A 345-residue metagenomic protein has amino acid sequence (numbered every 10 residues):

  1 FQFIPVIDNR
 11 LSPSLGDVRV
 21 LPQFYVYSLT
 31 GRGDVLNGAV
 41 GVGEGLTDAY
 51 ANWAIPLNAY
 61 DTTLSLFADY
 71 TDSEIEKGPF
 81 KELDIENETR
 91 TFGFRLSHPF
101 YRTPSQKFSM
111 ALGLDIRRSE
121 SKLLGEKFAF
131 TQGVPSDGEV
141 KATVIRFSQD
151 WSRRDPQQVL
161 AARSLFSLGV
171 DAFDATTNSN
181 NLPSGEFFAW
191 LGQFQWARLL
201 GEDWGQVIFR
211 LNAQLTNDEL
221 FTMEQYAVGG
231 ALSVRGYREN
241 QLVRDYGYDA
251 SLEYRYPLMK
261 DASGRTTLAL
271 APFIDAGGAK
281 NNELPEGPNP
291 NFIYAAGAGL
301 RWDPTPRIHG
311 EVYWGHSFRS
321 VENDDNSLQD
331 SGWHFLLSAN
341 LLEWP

Functional and structural regions predicted by a protein language model:
F1-S65, R102: Outer-membrane beta-barrel initiation region
Q2-F3, T30-L36, A59-S65, S73-E74 (+6 more regions): Repeated loop/turn-to-beta-strand initiation elements of outer-membrane beta-barrel proteins
P5-N9, P22, G38-V42, L66-D72 (+8 more regions): Transmembrane beta-barrel strands of outer-membrane/channel proteins
L11-P13, T30, E44-L46, D72-G78 (+11 more regions): Gram-negative outer-membrane beta-barrel proteins
G16-V20, G45-A49, E88-F92, E139-I145 (+5 more regions): Residues that define the transmembrane beta-barrel architecture of outer-membrane proteins
F24, W302, Q329-P345: Outer-membrane beta-barrel "beta-signal"
T63-L220: Transmembrane beta-strand segments of outer-membrane beta-barrel domains in Gram-negative and organellar OMPs
E74-K77, G113-S136, V144, T176-T177 (+2 more regions): Outer membrane beta-barrel transmembrane domains
